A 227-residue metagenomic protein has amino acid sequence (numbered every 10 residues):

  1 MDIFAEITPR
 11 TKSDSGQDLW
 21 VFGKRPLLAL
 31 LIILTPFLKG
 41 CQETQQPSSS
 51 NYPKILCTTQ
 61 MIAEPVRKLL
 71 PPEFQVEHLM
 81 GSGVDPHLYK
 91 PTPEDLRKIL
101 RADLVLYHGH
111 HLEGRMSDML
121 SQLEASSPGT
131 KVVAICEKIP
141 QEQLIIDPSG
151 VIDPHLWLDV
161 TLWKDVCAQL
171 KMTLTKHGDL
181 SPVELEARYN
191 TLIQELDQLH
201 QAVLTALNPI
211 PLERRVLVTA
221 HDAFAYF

Functional and structural regions predicted by a protein language model:
F4-L27: Bacterial N-terminal signal peptides that target proteins for export
Q17-L19, L31-I32, R115: Enrichment for repetitive, rod-forming helical segments
P26-K39: Bacterial N-terminal signal peptides
F37-F227: Extracytoplasmic metal-acquisition and chelation regions
